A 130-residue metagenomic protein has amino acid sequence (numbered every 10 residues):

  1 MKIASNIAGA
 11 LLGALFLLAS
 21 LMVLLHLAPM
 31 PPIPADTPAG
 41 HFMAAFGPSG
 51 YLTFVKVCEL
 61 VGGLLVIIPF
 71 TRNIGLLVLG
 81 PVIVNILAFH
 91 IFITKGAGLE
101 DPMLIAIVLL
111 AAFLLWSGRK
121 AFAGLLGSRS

Functional and structural regions predicted by a protein language model:
M1-I3, M30, P38, F42-A45 (+2 more regions): Intrinsically disordered, low-complexity segments enriched in polar/charged residues with Gly/Pro, especially when
M1-L27, I68-S130: Extended, low-polarity transmembrane helix blocks
L18-F54: Solvent-exposed, well-ordered loop and adjacent helix/strand elements within mature globular domains that form
F42, K56, F122-L125: Generic structural signal of hydrophobic/aromatic residues within well-ordered alpha-helices of folded domains
K56-G63: Core segments of transmembrane alpha-helices that mediate helix-helix packing or line hydrophobic substrate/ligand
